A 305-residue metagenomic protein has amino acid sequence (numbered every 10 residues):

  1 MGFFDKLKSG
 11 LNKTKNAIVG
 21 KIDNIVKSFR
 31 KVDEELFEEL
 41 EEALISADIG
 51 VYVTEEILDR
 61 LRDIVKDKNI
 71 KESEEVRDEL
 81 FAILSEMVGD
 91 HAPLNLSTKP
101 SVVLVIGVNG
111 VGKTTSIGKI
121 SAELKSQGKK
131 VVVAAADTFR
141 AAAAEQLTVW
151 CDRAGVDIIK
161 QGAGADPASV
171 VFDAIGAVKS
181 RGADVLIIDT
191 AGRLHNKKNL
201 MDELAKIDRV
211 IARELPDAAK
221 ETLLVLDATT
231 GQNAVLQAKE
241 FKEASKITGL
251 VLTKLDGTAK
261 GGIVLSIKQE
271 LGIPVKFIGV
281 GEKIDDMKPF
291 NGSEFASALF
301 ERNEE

Functional and structural regions predicted by a protein language model:
M1-G20: N-terminal accessory targeting/assembly segments
L11, D48-G50, V108, D137 (+4 more regions): Residue-level signature of catalytic and energy-coupling elements of molecular machines, predominantly ATP/GTP-dependent
N16, E304-E305: Terminal, Lys/Arg-rich, intrinsically disordered segments and adjacent short helical elements of membrane-protein
A17-A136, A143-A163, S169-I188: Primarily NTPase-proximal linker/entry elements flanking Walker-type ATP/GTP-binding cores
V111-G118, A141-A143, N233-V235, T258-G262: Short glycine/serine/threonine-rich phosphate/pyrophosphate-binding segments that cradle anionic phosphate groups
D166-R181, H195-E304: Conserved catalytic-core segment of NTP-binding enzymes
A191-R193: Short glycine-rich anion-binding loops that position phosphate/pyrophosphate groups of nucleotides and phosphorylated
